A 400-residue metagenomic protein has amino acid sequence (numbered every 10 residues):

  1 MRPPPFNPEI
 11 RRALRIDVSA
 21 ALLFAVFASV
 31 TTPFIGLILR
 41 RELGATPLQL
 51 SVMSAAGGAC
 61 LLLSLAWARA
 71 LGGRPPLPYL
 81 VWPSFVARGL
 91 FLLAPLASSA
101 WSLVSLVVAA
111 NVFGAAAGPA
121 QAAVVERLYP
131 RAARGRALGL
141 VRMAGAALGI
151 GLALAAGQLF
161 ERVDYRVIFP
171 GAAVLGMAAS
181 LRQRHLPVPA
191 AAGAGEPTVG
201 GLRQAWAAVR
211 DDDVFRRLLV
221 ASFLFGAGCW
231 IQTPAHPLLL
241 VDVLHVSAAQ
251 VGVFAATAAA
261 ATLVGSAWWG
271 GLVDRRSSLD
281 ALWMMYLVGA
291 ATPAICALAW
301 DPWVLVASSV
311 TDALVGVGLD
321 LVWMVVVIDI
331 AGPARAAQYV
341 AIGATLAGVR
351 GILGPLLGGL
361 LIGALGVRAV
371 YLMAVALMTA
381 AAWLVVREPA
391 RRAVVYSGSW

Functional and structural regions predicted by a protein language model:
M1-R11, V188-V220, W400: Juxtamembrane intracellular "pre-TM" segments in multi-pass secondary transporters
R2-L62, V214-F254: Helix-loop boundary and gating motifs at the non-cytosolic
L37, R41, R69, G73 (+2 more regions): Transmembrane alpha-helix termini and helix-breaking/packing motifs in multi-pass membrane transporters
L63-P76, F160, V264-S277, I362: Helix-to-loop junctions at the C-terminal end of transmembrane segments in multipass secondary transporters
P78-L93, P170-A173, D280-I295, L372-V375: Structural signature of the two symmetry-related core transmembrane helices
A94-V107, A297-S309: Helix-loop junctions at membrane interfaces in 12-TM secondary transporters
A116-Y129, G318-G332: Intracellular juxtamembrane helix-capping segments at the cytosolic ends of symmetry-related transmembrane helices
A173-A192, A381-P389: C-terminal membrane-cytosol helix-exit motif in multi-pass small-molecule transporters
